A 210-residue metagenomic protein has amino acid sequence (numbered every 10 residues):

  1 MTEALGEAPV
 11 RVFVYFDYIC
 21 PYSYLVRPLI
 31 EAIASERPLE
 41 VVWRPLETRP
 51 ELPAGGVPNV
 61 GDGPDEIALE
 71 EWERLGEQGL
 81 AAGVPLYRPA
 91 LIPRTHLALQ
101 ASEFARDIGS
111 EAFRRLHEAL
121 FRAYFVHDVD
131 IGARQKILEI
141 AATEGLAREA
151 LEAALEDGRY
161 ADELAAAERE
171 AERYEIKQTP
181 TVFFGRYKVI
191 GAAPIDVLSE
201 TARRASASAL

Functional and structural regions predicted by a protein language model:
T2-L39, E103, D107-E111, R115 (+1 more regions): C-terminal cap of thioredoxin/glutaredoxin-like
Y24-D128: Structural alpha/beta surface segment adjacent to cysteine/selenocysteine redox centers across thiol/disulfide enzymes
